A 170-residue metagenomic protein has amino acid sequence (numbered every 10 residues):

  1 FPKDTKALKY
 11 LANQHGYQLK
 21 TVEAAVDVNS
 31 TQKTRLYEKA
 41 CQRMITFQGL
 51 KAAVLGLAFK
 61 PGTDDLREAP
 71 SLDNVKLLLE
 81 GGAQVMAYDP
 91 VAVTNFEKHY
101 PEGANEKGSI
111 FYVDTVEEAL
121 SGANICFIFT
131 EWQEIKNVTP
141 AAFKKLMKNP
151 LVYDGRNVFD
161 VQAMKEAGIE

Functional and structural regions predicted by a protein language model:
F1-E170: Structural/interface elements that position substrates and couple domains in central-metabolism enzymes
